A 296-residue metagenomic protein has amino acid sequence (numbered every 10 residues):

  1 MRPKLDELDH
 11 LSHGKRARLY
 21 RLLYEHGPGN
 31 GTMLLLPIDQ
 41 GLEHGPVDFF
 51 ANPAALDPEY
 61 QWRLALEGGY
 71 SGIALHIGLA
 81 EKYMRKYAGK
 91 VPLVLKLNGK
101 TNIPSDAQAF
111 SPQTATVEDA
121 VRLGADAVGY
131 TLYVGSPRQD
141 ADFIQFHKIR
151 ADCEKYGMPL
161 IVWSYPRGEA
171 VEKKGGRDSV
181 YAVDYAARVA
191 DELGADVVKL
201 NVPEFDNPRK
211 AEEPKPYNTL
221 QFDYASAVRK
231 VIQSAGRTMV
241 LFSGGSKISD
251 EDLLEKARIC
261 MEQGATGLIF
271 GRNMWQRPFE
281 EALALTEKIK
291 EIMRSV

Functional and structural regions predicted by a protein language model:
M1-A17, P278-V296: N-terminal charge/polar-biased segments
M1-Q40: N-terminal basic, low-complexity leaders that serve as flexible interaction/assembly modules and, when applicable, as
P28, G41-V240, E251-G267, R272 (+3 more regions): Alpha/beta enzyme core
K247: A C-terminal functional module that forms or caps the active site or interfaces directly with catalytic machinery
